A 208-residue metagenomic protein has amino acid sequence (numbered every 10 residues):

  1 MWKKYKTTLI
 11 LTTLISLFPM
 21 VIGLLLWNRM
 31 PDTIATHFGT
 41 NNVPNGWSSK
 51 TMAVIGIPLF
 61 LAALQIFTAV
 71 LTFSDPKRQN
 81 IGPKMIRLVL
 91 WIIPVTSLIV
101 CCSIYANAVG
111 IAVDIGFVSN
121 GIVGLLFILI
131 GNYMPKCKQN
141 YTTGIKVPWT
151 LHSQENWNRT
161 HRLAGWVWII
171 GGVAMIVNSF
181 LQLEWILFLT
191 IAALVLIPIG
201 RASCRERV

Functional and structural regions predicted by a protein language model:
T8-L11, V54-F60, R87-V95, N158-I169: Select subsegments of transmembrane alpha-helices in polytopic membrane proteins, especially boundary-proximal
T12, G46-L61, D114-I130: Alpha-helical transmembrane segments
G23-I55, T143-H152: Active-site and channel-lining beta-strand-loop segments that bind or position nucleotide-derived/phosphorylated
L25-M30, A62-S74, L129-G144, S203-R205: Membrane-water interface of transmembrane alpha-helices
A69-F117: Ordered, amphipathic secondary-structure segments that act as subunit-interaction surfaces in large macromolecular
I122, W185-G200: Small-residue-rich transmembrane alpha-helices that serve as helix-helix interface/gating elements in multipass
T143-V167: Membrane-helix boundary/juxtamembrane motif in polytopic membrane proteins
P198-V208: Residue-level detector of conserved catalytic or cofactor/ligand-binding positions in enzyme active sites
